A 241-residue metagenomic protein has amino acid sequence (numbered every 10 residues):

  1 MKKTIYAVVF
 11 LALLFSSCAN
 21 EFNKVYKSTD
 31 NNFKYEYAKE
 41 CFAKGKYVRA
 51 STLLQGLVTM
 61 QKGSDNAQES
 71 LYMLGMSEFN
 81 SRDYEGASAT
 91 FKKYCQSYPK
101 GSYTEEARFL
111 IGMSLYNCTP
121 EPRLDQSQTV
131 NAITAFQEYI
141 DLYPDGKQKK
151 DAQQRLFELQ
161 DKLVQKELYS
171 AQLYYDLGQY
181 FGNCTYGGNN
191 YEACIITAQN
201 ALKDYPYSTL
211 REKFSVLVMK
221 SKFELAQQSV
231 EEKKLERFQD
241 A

Functional and structural regions predicted by a protein language model:
I5-Y6, L14-A241: Acidic, polar-rich low-complexity tracts and alpha-helical solenoid repeat scaffolds
